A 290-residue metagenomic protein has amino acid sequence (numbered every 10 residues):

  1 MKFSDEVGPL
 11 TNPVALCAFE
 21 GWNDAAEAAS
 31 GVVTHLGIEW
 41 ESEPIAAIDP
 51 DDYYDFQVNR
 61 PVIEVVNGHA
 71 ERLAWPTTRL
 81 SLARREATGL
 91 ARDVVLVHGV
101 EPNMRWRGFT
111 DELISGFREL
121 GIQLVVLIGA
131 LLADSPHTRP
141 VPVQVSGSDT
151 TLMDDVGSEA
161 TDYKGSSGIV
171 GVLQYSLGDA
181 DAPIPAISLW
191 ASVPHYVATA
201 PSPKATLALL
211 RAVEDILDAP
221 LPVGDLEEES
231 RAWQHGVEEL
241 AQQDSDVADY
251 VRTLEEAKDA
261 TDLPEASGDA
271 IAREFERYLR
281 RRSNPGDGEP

Functional and structural regions predicted by a protein language model:
M1-G99: N-terminal short beta-loop-beta anion/metal-coordinating cradle
L10-V14, S42, A91-V94, G121-Q123 (+2 more regions): Short coil/turn connectors at secondary-structure junctions
F19-N23, L96-W106, V156-K164, Y196-A200: Flexible, glycine/proline-enriched loop segments at strand-loop-helix junctions that form or flank small-ligand binding
D24-G31, M104, G108, K164 (+6 more regions): Conserved active-site and cofactor/substrate-binding residues in soluble primary-metabolism enzymes
R92, G99-T151, D179: Internal, conserved structured core segments that host functional sites
D134-P220: Catalytic cores of processing enzymes, dominated by hydrolases/peptidases, characterized by acidic/His-rich
V197-P290: A conserved C-terminal secondary-structure "cap"
